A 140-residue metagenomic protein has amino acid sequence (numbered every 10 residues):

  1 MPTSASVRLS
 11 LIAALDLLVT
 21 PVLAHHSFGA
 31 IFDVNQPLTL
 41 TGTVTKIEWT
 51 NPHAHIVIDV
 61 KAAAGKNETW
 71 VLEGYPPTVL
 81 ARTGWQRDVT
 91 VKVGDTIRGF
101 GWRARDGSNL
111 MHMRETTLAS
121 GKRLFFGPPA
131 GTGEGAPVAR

Functional and structural regions predicted by a protein language model:
R8-P21: Bacterial N-terminal signal peptides
L23-L38: Short boundary/loop segments of OB/S1/cold-shock single-stranded nucleic-acid-binding domains
G42-V44: Conserved hydrophobic positions within beta-strands
T50-K61: Short aromatic-glycine-enriched beta-strand elements
G74-T83: Short, structured beta-strand/loop micro-motifs enriched in basic residues and often containing a Trp
R82-G99: Short nucleic-acid-contacting surface segments enriched for D/E, G, S/T with interspersed K/R
A104-P128: OB-fold/S1-family single-stranded nucleic acid-binding modules
K122-R140: Extended, charge-rich, solvent-exposed interface segments
